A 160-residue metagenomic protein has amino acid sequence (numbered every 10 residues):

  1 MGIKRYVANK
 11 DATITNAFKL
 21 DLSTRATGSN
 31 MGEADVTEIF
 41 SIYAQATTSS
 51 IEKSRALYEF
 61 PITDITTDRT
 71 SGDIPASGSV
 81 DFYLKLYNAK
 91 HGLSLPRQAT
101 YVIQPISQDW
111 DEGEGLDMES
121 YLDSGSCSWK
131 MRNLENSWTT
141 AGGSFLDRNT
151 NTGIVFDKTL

Functional and structural regions predicted by a protein language model:
M1-L160: Secreted, disulfide-rich extracellular signaling modules
